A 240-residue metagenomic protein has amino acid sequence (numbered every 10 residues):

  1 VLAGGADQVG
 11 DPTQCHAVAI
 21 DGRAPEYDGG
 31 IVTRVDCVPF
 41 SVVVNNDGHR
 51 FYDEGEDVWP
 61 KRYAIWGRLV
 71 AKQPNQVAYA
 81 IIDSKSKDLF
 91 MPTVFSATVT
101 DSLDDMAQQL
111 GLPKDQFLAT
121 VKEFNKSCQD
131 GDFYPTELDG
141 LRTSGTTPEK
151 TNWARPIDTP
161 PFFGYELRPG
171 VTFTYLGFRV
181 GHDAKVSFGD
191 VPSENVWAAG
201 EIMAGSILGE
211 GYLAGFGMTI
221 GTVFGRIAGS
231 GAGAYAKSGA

Functional and structural regions predicted by a protein language model:
V1-K122, K126-D139, T143-A240: Residues forming the flavin
